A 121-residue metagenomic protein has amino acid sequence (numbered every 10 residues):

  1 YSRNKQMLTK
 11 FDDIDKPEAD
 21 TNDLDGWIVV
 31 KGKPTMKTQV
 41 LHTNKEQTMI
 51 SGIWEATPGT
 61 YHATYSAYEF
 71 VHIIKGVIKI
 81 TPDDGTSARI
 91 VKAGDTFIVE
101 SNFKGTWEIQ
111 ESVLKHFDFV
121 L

Functional and structural regions predicted by a protein language model:
Y1-T48: A short, N-terminal "cap"/entry segment at the start of jelly-roll beta-barrel domains of the cupin/DSBH fold
Q47-Y65, E100-S101: Conserved short histidine dyad/triad with adjacent acidic residue
S51-I53, F70, T96: Conserved hydrophobic/aromatic beta-strand scaffold that supports enzyme active sites
A56, S66-I80: Short, conserved beta-strand element in jelly-roll/cupin
A63, I80, K115-F117: Short hydrophobic/aromatic-rich beta-strand segments that constitute the beta-sheet cores of beta-sandwich/beta-barrel
G85-S101: Short acidic-glycine-tyrosine-enriched beta hairpin
G105-I109: Short, exposed beta-strand-loop hairpins at the edges of beta-sheets in extracellular/periplasmic proteins
E111-L121: A short hydrophobic beta-strand segment most commonly corresponding to one strand of the jelly-roll/cupin
